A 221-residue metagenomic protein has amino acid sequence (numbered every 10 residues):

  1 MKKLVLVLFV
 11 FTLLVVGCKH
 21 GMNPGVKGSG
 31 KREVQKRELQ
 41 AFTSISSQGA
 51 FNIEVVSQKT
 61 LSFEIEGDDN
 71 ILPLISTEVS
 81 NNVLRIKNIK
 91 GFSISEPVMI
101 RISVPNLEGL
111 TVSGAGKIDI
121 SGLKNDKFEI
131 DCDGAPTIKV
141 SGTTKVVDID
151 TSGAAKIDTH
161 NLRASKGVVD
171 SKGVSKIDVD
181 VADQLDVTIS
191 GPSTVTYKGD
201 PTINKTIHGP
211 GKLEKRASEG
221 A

Functional and structural regions predicted by a protein language model:
M1-L4: Positively charged n-region of N-terminal signal peptides that target proteins for export
L14-G17: C-terminal motif of bacterial Sec signal peptides marking the signal peptidase cleavage site
K19-G91, P97-S103, K198-G199: Short linear S-[DN]-x-LW-Φ motif typified by the pepsin-like aspartic protease active-site region
Q35-K36, F42-V55, F92-I102, N106-A221: Extended, compositionally simple hydrophobic/Ser/Thr-rich segments that build repetitive fibrous architectures
